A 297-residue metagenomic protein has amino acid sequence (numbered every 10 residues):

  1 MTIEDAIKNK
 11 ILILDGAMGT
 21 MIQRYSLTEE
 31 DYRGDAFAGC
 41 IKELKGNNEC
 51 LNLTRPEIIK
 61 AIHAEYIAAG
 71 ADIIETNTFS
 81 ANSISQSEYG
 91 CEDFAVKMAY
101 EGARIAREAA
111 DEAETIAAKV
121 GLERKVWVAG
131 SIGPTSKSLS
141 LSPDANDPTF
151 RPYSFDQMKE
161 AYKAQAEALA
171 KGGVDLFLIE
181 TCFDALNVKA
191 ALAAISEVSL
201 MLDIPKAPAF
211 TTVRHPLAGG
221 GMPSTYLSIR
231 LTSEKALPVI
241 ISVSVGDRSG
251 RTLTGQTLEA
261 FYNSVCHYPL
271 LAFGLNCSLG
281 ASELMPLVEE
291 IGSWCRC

Functional and structural regions predicted by a protein language model:
M1-A207, T212-V213, A218, P223-C297: Domain-level signal for soluble alpha/beta catalytic cores
